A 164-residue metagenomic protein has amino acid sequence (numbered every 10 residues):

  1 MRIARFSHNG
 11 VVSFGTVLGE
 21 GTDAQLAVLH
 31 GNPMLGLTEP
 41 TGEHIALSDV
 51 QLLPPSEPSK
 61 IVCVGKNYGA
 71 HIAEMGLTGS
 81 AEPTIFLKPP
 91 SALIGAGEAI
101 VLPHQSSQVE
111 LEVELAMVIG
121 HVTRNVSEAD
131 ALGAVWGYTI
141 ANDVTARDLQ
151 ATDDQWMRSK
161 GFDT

Functional and structural regions predicted by a protein language model:
M1-P83, Q155: N-terminal non-catalytic cap/leader segment that marks the start of a structured domain
P58-I61, N67-T164: Glycine-enriched loop-and-adjacent helix/strand subsegments that border the catalytic/binding cleft of enzyme cores
